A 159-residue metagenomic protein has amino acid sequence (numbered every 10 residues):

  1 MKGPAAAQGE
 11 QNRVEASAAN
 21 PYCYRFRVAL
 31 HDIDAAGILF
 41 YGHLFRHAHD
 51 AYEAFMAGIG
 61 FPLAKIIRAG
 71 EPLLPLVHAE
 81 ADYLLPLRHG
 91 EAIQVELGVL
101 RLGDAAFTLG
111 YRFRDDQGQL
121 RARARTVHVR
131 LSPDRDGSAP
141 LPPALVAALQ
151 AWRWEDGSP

Functional and structural regions predicted by a protein language model:
M1-Q94, L100-P159: Terminal targeting signals and extreme-terminal segments of soluble enzymes
